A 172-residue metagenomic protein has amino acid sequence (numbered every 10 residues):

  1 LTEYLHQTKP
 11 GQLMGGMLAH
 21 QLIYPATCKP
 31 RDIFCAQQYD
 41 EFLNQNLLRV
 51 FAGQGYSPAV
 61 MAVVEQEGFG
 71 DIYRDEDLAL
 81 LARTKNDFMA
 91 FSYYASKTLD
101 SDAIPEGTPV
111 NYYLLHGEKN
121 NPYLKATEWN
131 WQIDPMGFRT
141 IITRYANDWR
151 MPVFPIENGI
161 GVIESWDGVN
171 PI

Functional and structural regions predicted by a protein language model:
L1-I172: Active-site region of glycoside hydrolase catalytic domains
